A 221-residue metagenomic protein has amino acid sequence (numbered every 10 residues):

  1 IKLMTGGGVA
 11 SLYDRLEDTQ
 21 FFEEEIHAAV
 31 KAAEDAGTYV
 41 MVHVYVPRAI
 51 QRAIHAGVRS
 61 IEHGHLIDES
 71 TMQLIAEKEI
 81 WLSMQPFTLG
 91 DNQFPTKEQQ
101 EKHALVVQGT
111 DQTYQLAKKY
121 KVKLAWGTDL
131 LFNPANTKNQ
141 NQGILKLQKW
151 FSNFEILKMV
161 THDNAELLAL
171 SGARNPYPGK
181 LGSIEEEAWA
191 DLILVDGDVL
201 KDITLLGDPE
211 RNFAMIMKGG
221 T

Functional and structural regions predicted by a protein language model:
M4-Q112, K119, K123-A125, L130-N133 (+1 more regions): Active-site core of metal-dependent hydrolases
D35, Y39, Q108-D198: His/Asp/Glu-enriched, well-ordered alpha-helical/loop segment that forms or immediately abuts the divalent-metal
P176-Y177, P209-R211: Short, small/polar residue-rich loop motifs at catalytic or cofactor-binding pockets
L200-L205: Short, Lys/Arg- and Gly-enriched loop/turn segments at beta-strand edges
I216: Short aromatic-centered micro-motifs
G219-G220: Glycine-centered positions in the ABC transporter ATPase nucleotide-binding domain
